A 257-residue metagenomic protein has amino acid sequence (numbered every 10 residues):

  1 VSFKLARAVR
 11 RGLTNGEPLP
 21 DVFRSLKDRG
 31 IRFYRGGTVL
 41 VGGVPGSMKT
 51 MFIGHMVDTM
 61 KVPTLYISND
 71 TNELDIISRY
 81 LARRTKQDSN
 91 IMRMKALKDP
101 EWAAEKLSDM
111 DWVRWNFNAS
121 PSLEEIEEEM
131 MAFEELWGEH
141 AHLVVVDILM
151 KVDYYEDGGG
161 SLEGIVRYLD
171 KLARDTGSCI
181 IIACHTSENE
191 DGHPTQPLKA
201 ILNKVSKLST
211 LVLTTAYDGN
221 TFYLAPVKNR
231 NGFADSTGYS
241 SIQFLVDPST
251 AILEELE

Functional and structural regions predicted by a protein language model:
V1-Q87, S206: The Walker A/P-loop phosphate-binding site
V1-R10, E127-F133, Y223-R230: Short, surface-exposed amphipathic charged segments that create phosphate/polyanion-binding patches used for binding
V22, N72-I76, S122-I126, V145 (+3 more regions): Helical mechanochemical/support elements of P-loop NTPase systems and associated helical scaffolds
K27-R29, G42, G46, H55-M56 (+1 more regions): Phosphate-binding/switch region of NTP-binding enzymes
V39-G42, L65-S68, R114, V145 (+3 more regions): Structured core elements
M60, W137, D175-G177: Helix C-cap/helix->beta junction micro-motif
T64-D157, Y217, G238, E257: Conserved inter-motif catalytic segment of the P-loop NTP-binding fold
